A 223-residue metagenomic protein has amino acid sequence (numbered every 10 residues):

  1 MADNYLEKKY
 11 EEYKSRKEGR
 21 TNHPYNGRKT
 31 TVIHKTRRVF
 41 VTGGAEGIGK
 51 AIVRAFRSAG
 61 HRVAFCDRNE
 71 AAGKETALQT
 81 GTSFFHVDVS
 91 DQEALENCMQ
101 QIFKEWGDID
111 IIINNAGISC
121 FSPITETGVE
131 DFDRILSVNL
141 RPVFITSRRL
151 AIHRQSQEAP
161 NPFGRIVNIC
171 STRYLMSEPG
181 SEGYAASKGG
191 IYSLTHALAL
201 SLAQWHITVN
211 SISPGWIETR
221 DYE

Functional and structural regions predicted by a protein language model:
H34-A64: Canonical Rossmann dinucleotide-binding motif of NAD(H)/NADP(H)-dependent dehydrogenases/reductases, specifically
P123-I124, G128-L136, Y222: Substrate-binding pocket helix/loop in short-chain dehydrogenase/reductase
T127, M176-A185, A197: Active-site loop-to-helix junction immediately N-terminal to the catalytic Tyr of the SDR YXXXK motif in Rossmann-fold
S147, S187, T195: Active-site helix of classical SDR
I152, L200-S201: Alpha-helical segment proximal to the catalytic Tyr-Lys
S171: Residue(s) in the substrate-gating loop at a strand-loop-helix junction that position the organic substrate next
S213-E223: Short, flexible catalytic-loop segment of classical short-chain dehydrogenase/reductase
